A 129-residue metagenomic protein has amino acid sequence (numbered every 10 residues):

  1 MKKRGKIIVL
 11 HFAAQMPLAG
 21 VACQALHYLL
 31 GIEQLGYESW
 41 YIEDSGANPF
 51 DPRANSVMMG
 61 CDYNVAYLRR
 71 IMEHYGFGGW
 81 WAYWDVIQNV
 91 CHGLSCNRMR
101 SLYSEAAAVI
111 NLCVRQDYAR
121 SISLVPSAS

Functional and structural regions predicted by a protein language model:
K2-I7: Extreme N-terminal starter segment of soluble prokaryotic enzymes
L10-L30, L35, W40-S129: Extended catalytic core of nucleotide-activated donor transferases of GT-like folds
